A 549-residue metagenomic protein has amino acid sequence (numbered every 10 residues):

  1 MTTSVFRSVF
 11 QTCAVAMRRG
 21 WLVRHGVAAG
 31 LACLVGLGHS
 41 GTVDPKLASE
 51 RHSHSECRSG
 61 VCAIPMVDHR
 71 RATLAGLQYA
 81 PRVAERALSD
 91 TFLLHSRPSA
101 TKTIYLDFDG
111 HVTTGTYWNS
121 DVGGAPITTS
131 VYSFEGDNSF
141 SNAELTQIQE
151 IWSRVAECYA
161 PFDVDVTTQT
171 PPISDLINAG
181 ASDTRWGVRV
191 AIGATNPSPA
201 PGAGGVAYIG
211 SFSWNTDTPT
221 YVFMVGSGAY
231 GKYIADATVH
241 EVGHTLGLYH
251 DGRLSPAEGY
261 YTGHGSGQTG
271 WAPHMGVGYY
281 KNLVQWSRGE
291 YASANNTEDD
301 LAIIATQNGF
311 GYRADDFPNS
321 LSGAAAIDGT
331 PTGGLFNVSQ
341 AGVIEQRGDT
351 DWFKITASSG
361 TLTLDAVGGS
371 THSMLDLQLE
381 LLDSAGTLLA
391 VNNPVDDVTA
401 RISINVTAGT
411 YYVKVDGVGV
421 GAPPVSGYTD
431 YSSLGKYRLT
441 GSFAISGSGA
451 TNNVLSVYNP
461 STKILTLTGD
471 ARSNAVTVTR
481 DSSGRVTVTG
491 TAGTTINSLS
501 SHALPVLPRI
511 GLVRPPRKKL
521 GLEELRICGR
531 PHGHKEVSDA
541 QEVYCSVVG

Functional and structural regions predicted by a protein language model:
M1-G20: N-terminal secretory signal peptides that target proteins for export/translocation
G38-V131: Primarily auto-inhibitory N-terminal propeptides
V43-S53, G60, N178-G180, S227-N295: The catalytic-center signature of Zn2+-dependent metalloproteases
P81-S89, G309-F317, S442-S461: Low-complexity, Pro/Thr/Ser/Gly/Ala-rich linker/spacer regions in secreted, extracellular modular proteins
P98, T103, G115-T116, A257-S373 (+2 more regions): Replace "(M1/M4/M9/M12/WLM)" with "(e.g., M1/M4/M8/M9/M12/M26/WLM)" and add "not limited to" to clarify scope
P98-K102, T116-Y117, D121-P256: Active-site-proximal segment of zinc-dependent metalloprotease catalytic domains
T114, L335-R438, F443: Acidic, Ser/Thr/Pro-rich low-complexity intrinsically disordered segments
L381, G447-G549: Acidic, glycine-rich low-complexity segments
